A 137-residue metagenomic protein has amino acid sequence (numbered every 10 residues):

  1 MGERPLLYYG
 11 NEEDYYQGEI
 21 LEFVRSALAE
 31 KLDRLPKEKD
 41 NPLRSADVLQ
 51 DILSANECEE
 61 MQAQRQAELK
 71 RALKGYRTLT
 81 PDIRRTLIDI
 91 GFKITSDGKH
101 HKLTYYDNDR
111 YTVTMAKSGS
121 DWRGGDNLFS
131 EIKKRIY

Functional and structural regions predicted by a protein language model:
M1-I90: Extended, charged coiled-coil scaffold/tether segments in eukaryotic proteins that mediate oligomerization
A55-Y137: Long mid-to-C-terminal scaffolding/interaction modules that assemble large complexes
